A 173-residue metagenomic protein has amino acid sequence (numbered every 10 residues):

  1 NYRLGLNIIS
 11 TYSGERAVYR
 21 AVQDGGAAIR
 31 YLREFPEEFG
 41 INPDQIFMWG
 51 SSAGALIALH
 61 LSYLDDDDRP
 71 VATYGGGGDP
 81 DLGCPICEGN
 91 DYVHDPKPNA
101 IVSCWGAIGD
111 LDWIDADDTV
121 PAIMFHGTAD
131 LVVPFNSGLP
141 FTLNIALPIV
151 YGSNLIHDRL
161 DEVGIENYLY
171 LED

Functional and structural regions predicted by a protein language model:
N1-Y19, L64: Cap/lid segment of the alpha/beta-hydrolase catalytic domain
Y2-L4, G106, E172: Active-site loop/turn elements of alpha/beta-hydrolase fold enzymes, especially the short glycine-/histidine-rich
G5-N7, G109, D130-V132: Active-site loop signature of alpha/beta-hydrolase-fold enzymes
E15-Q23, L147-Y151: Soluble non-cytosolic domains of exported or imported proteins
Y19, Q23, A27-D118: Primarily recognizes the serine-hydrolase "nucleophile elbow" in alpha/beta-hydrolase and SGNH/GDSL folds
M124-H126, D130: Short beta-strand/loop motif that positions the catalytic acidic residue of the alpha/beta-hydrolase fold
L131-G152: Conserved alpha/beta-hydrolase "acid-adjacent" motif
V150, N154-D173: C-terminal catalytic histidine-bearing segment of alpha/beta-hydrolase fold enzymes
